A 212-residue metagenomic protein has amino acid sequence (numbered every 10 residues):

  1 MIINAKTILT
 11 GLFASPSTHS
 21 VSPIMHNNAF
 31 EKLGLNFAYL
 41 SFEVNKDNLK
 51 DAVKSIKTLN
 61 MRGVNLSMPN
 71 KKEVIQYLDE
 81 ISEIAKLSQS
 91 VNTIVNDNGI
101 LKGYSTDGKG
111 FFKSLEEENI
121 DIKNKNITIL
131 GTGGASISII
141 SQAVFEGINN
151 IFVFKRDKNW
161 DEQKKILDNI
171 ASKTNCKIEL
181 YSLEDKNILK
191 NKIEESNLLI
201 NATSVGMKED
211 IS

Functional and structural regions predicted by a protein language model:
I2-E118: Phosphate/diphosphate ligand-binding glycine-rich loop within oxidoreductases
L9, A38, N126, N149-F152 (+1 more regions): Residues at the starts of beta-strands that form the adenosine-phosphate
A14, G103-G108, I120, N124-I148 (+2 more regions): Glycine-rich adenosine-cofactor-binding loop
V21-F30, S138-Q142, E162, I166: Short, solvent-exposed amphipathic alpha-helices that sit in or adjacent to ligand/effector-binding or catalytic
R62, N149, N197: Conserved acidic residues
V64, I127, L199-I200: Receiver (REC) domain switch-region micro-motif
I148-T174: NAD(P)-binding Rossmann-fold cofactor-contacting core
C176-S212: Rossmann-like adenosine-cofactor binding region
